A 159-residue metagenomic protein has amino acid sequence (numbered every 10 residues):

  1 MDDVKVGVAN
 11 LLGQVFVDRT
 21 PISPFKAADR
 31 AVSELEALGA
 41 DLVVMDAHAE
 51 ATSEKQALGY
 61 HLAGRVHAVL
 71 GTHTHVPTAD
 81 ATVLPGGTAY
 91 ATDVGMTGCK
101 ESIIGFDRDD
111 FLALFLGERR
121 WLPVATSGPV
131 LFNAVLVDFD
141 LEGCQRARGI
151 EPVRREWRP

Functional and structural regions predicted by a protein language model:
M1-P159: Acidic, metal/ion-coordinating pockets
